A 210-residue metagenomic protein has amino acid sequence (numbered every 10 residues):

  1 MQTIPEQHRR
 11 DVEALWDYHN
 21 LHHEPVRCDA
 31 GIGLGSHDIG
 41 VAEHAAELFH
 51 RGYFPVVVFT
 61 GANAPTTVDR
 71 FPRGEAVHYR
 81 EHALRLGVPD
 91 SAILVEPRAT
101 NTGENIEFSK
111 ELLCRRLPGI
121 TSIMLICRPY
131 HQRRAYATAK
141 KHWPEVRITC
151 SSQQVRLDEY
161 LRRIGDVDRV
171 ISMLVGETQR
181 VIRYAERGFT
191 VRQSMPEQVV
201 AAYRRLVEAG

Functional and structural regions predicted by a protein language model:
M1-L174: A structural signal for short, hydrophobic/glycine-enriched beta-strand patches
G165-G210: A conserved mid-domain beta-alpha-beta active-site/ligand-binding segment of alpha/beta enzyme cores
